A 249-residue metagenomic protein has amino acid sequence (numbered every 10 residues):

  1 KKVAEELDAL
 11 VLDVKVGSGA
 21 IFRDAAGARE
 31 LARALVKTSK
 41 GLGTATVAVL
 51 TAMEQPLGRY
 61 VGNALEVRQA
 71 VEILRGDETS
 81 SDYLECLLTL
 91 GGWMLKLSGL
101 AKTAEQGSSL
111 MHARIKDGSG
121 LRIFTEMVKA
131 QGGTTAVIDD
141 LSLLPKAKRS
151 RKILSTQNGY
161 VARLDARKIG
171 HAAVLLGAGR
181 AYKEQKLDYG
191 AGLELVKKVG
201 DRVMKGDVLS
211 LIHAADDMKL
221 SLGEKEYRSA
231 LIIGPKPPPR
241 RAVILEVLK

Functional and structural regions predicted by a protein language model:
K1-K249: Well-ordered secondary-structure scaffolds
